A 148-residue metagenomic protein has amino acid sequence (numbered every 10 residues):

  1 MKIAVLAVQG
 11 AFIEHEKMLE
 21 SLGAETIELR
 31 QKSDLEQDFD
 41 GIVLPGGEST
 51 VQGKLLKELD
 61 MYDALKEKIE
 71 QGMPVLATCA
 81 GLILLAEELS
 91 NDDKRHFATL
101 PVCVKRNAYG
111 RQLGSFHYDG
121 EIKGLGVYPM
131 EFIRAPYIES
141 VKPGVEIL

Functional and structural regions predicted by a protein language model:
M1-M73, L125: N-terminal beta1-alpha1 cap of cysteine-dependent amidohydrolase-like domains
V5, E28, A77, A98-P101 (+1 more regions): Structural signal for conserved beta-strand scaffold positions within catalytic alpha/beta enzyme cores
F12, L35, L84, N91 (+2 more regions): Flexible, glycine-rich phosphate/dinucleotide-binding loops and adjacent beta-alpha linkers at cofactor/substrate
R30, E88-L89, Y137: Short, well-ordered turn and helix-capping elements at secondary-structure junctions
L44-G47, A77-T78, I133: A conserved hydrophobic position in a structured secondary element of the catalytic/binding core that shapes
S49-E121: Cysteine-nucleophile active-site neighborhood
R106-L148: Amide-donor transfer/coupling interface in amidating biosynthetic enzymes
